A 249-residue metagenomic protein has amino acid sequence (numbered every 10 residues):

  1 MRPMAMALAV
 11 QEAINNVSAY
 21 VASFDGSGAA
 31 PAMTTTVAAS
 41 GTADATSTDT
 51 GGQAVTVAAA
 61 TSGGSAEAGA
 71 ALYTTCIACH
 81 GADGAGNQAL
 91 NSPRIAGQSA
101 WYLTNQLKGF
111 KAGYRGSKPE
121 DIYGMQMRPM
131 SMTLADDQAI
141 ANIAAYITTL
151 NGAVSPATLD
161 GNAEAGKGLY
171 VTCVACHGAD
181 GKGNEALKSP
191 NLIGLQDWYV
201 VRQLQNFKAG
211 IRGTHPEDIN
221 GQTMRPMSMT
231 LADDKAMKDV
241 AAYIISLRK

Functional and structural regions predicted by a protein language model:
M1, C79, A96-S99, N105 (+4 more regions): Mature, folded catalytic cores of secreted/periplasmic enzymes
M1, T56-A59, G81, M127: Sequence context of c-type cytochrome heme-c attachment sites
M1-M33, Q88-R94, F110-A141, P156-D160 (+2 more regions): Axial heme c-ligation environment in periplasmic c-type cytochrome domains
V17, V21, G69, C76-A82 (+6 more regions): The canonical Cys-X-X-Cys-His
D25-S27, P31-Y73, Q88-N91, T148-Y170 (+2 more regions): Electrostatic cytochrome c docking/interface patches
V57, A66-A112: The feature marks the first
A70-I77, G97-A100, T104, K167-V174 (+2 more regions): Sequence context surrounding c-type heme c attachment/ligation sites in exported
H80-D83, S99, Q126, H177-D180 (+1 more regions): Conserved functional loop/turn residues at catalytic and ligand-binding sites
